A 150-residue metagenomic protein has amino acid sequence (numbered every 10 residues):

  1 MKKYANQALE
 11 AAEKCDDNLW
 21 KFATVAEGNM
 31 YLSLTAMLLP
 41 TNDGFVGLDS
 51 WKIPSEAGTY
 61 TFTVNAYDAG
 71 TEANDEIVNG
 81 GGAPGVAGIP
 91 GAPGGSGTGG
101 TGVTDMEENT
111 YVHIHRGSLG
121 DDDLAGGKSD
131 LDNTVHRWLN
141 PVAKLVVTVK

Functional and structural regions predicted by a protein language model:
M1-T59: Structured domain cores in non-transmembrane regions
N6, F22-T24, S33, F62-V64 (+3 more regions): Intrinsically disordered, low-complexity regions enriched in small/polar residues
N6, N74-D75, V86, G100-V103 (+2 more regions): Intrinsically disordered, low-complexity regions
A8, Y67-G70, E76-I77, G81 (+3 more regions): Intrinsic disorder/low-complexity detector
D16-D17, D43, D49, D68 (+4 more regions): Acidic-enriched, low-complexity/disordered segments with a strong bias for Aspartate over Glutamate
K21, T59-T63, K144-T148: Ser/Thr- (and often Asn-) enriched beta-sheet segments in non-cytosolic proteins
N42-T101: An exposed acidic His-Trp-rich patch
T104-K150: Long, compositionally biased interface segments
